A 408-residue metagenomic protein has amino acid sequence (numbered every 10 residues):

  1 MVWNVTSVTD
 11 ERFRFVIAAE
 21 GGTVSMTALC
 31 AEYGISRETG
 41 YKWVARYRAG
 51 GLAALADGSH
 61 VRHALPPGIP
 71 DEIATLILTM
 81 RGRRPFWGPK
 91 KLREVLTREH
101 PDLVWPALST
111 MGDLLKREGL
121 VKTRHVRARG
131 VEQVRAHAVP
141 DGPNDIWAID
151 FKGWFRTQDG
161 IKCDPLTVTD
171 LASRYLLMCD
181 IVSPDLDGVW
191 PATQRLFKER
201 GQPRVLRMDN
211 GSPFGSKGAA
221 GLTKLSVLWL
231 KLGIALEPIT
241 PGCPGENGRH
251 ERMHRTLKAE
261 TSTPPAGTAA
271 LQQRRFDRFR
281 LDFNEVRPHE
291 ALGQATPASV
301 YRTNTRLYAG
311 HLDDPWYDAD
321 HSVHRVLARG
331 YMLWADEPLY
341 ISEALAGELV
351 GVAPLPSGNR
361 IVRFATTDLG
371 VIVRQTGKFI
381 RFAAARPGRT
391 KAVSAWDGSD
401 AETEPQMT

Functional and structural regions predicted by a protein language model:
M1-F13, H63-D71: Short, Lys/Arg-enriched anionic-surface-contact patches
S7-V24, A74-R83: Short, amphipathic alpha-helical "recognition" segments used to contact nucleic acids or chromatin
F15, L29, G40-W43, G51 (+15 more regions): Mobile genetic element proteins and their domesticated derivatives, centered on retroelements and DNA transposons
L52-W147, W154, T223, T296-T305: Basic, flexible linker segments flanking DNA-binding modules in nucleic acid-interacting mobile-element proteins
S109, D113-T169, S173-Y175, L186-R195 (+4 more regions): Mobile-element integrase/transposase regions, centering on the N-terminal DNA-binding/Zn-coordinating module
P184, T193, K198-G218, T240-G242 (+2 more regions): Acidic/histidine-rich, metal-coordinating catalytic segments
G218, K224-A309, G351, L355-P356: Charged alpha-helix within mobile-element recombinases
N284-T408: C-terminal, beta-rich DNA-binding module of retroviral/retroelements integrases
